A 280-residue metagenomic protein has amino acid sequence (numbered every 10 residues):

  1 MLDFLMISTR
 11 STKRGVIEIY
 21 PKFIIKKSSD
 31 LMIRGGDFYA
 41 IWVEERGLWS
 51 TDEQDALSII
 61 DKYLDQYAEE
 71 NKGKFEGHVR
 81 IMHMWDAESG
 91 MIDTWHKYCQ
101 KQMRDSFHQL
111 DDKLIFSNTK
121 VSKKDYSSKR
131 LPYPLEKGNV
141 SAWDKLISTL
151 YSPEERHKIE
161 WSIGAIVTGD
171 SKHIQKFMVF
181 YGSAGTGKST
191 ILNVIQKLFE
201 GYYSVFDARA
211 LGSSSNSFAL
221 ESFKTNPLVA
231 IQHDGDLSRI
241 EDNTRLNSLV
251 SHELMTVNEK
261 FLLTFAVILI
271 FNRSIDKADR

Functional and structural regions predicted by a protein language model:
M1-Y126: Intein modules and their embedded homing endonuclease domains
L31-Q54, F107-N226: P-loop NTPase catalytic core of nucleic-acid-dependent motor ATPases
I59, Y63, I191-V194, E241-L249: Alpha-helical scaffold elements adjacent to nucleotide-binding pockets in ATP/GTP-utilizing enzyme cores
V179, V229-I231, I268: Structural motif
E200, N243-K260: Conserved catalytic/switch belt of AAA+ P-loop NTPases
F218-T225, V257-F271: AAA+/SF3 P-loop NTPase mechanochemical coupling elements
H233-G235: Walker B catalytic acidic pair
I275-R280: Short regulatory helix/loop adjacent to the ATP-binding pocket of P-loop NTPases
